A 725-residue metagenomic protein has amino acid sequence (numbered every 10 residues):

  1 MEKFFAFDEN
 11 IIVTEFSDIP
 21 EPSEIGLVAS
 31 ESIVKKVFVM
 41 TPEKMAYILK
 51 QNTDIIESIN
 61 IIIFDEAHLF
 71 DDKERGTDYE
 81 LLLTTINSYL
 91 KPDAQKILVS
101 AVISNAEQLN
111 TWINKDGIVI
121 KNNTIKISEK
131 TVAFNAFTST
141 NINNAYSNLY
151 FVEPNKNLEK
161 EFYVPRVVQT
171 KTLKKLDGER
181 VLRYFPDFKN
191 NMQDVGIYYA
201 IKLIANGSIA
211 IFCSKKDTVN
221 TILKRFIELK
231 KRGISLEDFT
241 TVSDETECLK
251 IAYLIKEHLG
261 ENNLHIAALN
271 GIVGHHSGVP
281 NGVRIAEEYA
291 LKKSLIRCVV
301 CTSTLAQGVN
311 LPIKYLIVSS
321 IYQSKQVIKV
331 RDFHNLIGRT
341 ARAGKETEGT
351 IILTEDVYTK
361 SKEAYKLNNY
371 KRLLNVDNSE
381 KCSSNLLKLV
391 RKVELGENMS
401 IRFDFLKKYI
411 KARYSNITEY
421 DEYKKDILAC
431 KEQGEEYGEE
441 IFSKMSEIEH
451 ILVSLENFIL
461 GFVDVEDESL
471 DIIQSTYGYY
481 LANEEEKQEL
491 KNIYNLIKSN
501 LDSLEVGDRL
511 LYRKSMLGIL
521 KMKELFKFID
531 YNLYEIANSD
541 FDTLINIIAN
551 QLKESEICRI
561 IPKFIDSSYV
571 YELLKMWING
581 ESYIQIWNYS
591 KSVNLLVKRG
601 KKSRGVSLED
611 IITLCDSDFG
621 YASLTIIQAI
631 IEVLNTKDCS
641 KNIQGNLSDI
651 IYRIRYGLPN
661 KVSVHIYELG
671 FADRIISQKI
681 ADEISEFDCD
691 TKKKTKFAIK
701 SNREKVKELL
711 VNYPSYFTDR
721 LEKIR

Functional and structural regions predicted by a protein language model:
M1-S32, L49, P186-C298, S324-R331: Conserved C-terminal RecA-like helicase domain
F38, P42-A46, N52-K96: SF2 helicase catalytic motif II
K44-A46, A67-D71, V273, A306 (+2 more regions): Catalytic acidic motif of RecA-like/P-loop NTPases
A46-L49, R284-Y289, V299-L316, L336-E348: SF2 helicase motor core recognition
D93, L311, Y315, Y322-R372: Conserved segment of the helicase C-terminal RecA-like domain
K96-R225: Conserved interdomain linker/interface between the two RecA-like ATPase lobes of SF2 helicase motors
S361-T418: C-terminal or mid-to-C-terminal helical accessory/interaction module adjacent to the motor/catalytic core
L395-T418, H450, N457-R725: C-terminal accessory/interaction regions of large nucleic acid-associated machines
